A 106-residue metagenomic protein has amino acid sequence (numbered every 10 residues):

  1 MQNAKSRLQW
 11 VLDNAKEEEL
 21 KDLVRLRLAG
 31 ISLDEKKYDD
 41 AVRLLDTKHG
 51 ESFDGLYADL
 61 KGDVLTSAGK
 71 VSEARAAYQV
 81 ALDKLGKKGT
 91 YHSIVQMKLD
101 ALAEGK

Functional and structural regions predicted by a protein language model:
M1-L56, K61: Alpha-helical adaptor scaffolds
K5, D22, V42, R75 (+3 more regions): Conserved positions within tetratricopeptide repeat
L8, G62-D63, A68, A77-Y78: A broad helix-preferring feature
R27, L56, L60, S67 (+2 more regions): "A position-specific structural signal for the A-helix of alpha-solenoid helical repeats
G50, V71-G89: TPR/TPR-like (Sel1-like) alpha-helical repeat modules
